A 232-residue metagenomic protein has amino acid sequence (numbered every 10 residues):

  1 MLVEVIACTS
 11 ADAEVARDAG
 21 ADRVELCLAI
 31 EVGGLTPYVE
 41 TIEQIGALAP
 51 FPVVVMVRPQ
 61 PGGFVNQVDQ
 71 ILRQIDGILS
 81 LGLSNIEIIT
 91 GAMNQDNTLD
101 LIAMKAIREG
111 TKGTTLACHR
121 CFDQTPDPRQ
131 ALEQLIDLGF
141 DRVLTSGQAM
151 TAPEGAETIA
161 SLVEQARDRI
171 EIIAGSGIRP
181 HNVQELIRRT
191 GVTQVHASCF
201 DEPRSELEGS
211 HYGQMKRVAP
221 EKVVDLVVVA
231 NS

Functional and structural regions predicted by a protein language model:
L2-V15, A19-A29, G33-G34: N-terminal beta1-alpha1 ligand-phosphate binding loop
V3-A7, V24-L26, I45, V53-V57 (+5 more regions): Hydrophobic faces of well-ordered beta-strands that scaffold small-molecule active sites in alpha/beta enzyme cores
C8-A19, G62-S80, D123-L138, L162-I172 (+1 more regions): Catalytic cores of alpha/beta
A11, I30-P50, N66-Q70, M93-K112 (+4 more regions): Active-site-adjacent beta->alpha loops and helix N-cap segments on the catalytic face of soluble alpha/beta enzymes
V24, A49-F51, G82, E109-T114 (+3 more regions): Short helix-capping segments at alpha-helix termini
Q44-L48, G77-G82, V229: A short, N-terminal amphipathic alpha-helix
R58-P61, L83-S84, A166-S232: C-terminal alpha-helical cap/extension of soluble enzyme domains
R73-M93, L99: Ordered, amphipathic secondary-structure segments that act as subunit-interaction surfaces in large macromolecular
